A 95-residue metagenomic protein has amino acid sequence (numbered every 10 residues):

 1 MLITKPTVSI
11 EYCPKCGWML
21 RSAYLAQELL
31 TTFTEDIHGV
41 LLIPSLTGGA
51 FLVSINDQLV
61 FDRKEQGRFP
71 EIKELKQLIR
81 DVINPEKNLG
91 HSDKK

Functional and structural regions predicted by a protein language model:
M1-T32, L46: Local sequence-structure signature of Cys/Sec-based thiol-disulfide redox active-site neighborhoods
M1-T7, T34, R80, N84-K95: Non-globular targeting/processing and membrane-anchoring segments
K15-G17, T47-G48, Q58, Q66: Conserved beta-strand elements of beta-rich interaction domains across eukaryotes, especially beta-propellers
H38-G48: Thiol-based oxidoreductase modules, predominantly thioredoxin-like and allied folds used for disulfide exchange
L59-K87: Non-catalytic, surface beta->alpha helical segment in thiol-disulfide oxidoreductase systems
